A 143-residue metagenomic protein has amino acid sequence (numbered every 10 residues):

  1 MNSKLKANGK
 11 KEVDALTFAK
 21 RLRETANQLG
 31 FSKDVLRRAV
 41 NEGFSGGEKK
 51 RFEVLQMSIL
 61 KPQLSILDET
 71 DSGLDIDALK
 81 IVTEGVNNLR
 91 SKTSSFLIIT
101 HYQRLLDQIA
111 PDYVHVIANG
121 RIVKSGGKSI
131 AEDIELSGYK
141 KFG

Functional and structural regions predicted by a protein language model:
M1-P62: ABC-family P-loop ATPase nucleotide-binding domains
I66-T70, D77: Walker B catalytic motif
D75-K80, S125: Conserved D-loop-proximal element of ABC-family nucleotide-binding domains
L79-K92: Helical segment within the ABC ATPase nucleotide-binding domain
T93-H101: Conserved H-loop
L97, V114-H115: Conserved catalytic/dimer-interface elements of ABC ATPase nucleotide-binding domains
Y102-I109: Conserved H-loop
I117, R121-G143: Conserved beta-strand-loop-alpha-helix hinge in the C-terminal portion of ABC ATPase nucleotide-binding domains
